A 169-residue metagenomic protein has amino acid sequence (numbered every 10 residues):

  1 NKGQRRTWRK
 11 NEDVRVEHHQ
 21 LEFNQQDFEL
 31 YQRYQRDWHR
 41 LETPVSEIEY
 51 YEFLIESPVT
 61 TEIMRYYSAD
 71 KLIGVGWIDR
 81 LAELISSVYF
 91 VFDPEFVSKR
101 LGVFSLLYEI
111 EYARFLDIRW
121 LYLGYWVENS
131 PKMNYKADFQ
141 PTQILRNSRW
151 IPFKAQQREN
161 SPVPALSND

Functional and structural regions predicted by a protein language model:
N1-D13, R119-D169: Terminal substrate-recognition subdomain of acyl/acetyltransferases
N1-S98, D138: A conserved beta-strand-loop-helix scaffold within acyl/acetyltransferase catalytic domains
Y31, L106-E109, K136: Residue-level preference for non-acidic, small/hydrophobic
H39, R114-D117, I144: Secondary-structure transition/hinge residues
D79, F104-L107, G124: Active-site scaffold segments
S98-I110: Conserved acetyl-CoA-binding loop-helix of GNAT-fold acetyltransferases
L107-R119: Conserved acyl-CoA
